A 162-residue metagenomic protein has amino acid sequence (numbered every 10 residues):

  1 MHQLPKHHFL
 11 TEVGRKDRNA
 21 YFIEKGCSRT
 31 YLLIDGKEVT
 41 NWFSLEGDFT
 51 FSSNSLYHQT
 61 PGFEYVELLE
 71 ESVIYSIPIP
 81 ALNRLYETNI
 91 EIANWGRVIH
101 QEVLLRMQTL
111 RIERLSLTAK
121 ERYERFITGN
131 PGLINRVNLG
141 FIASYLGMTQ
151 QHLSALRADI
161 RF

Functional and structural regions predicted by a protein language model:
M1-Y21, K25: Regulatory nucleotide-sensing modules
F9, R29, T50-S52, P61-E64 (+1 more regions): Histidine-centered metal-chelating micro-motifs
I23, S44-L45, L69, I77: A conserved hydrophobic position in a structured secondary element of the catalytic/binding core that shapes
C27-L32, D48-F49, V73-I74: Short beta-strand segments in beta-sandwich/barrel cores
D35-T50: Short acidic-glycine-tyrosine-enriched beta hairpin
E38, Y57-P80, E91: Ligand-binding loop in jelly-roll beta-barrel domains
G62, A81-T118, R122: A small-molecule sensor/coupling module
L117-F162: Phosphate-/nucleic-acid-contacting segments
